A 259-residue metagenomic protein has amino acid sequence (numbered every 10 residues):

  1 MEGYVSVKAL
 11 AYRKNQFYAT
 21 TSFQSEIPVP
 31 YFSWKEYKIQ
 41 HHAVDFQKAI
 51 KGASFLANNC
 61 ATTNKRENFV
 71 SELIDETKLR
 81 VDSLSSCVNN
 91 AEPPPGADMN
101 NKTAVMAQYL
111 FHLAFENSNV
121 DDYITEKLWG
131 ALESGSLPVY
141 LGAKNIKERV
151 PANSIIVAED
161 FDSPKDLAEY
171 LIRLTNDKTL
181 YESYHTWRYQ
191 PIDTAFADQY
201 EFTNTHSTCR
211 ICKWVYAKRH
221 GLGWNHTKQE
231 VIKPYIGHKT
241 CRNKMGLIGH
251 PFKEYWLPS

Functional and structural regions predicted by a protein language model:
M1-E2: Active-site proximal beta-strand in glycosyltransferases
K8-A114, S118-S259: Pol beta-like nucleotidyltransferase catalytic core
